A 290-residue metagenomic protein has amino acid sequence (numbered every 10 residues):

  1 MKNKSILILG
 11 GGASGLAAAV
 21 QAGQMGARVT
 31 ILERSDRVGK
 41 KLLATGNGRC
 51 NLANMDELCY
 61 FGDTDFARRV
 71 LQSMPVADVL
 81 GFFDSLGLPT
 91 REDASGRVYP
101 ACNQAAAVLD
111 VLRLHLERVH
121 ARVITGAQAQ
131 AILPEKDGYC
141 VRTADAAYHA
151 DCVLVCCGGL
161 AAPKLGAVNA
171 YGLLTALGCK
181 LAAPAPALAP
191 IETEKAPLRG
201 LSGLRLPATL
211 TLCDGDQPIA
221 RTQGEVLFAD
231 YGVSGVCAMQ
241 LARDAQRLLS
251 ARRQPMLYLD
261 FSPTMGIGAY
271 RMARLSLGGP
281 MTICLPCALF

Functional and structural regions predicted by a protein language model:
K2-K4, T143-C152, R221-Q223: Core beta-strand elements of the Rossmann-like FAD/NAD(P) dinucleotide-binding domain in flavoenzyme oxidoreductases
K4-I31: N-terminal Rossmann-like FAD-binding beta1-loop-alpha1 element of flavoenzymes
L7-L9, L32, A129, Y148-P163 (+2 more regions): Short hydrophobic core segments
G23-N47: Glycine-rich FAD pyrophosphate-binding loop
Q24-M25, L52, Q72, D78-G81 (+4 more regions): Residue-level recognition of phosphate/Mg2+-coordinating polar/acidic sites in nucleotide-handling active sites
A67-P75, A94-L114, A161-L165, E194-A196: Short beta-strand to alpha-helix junction loop
T125-G138: A conserved short coil-to-beta-strand element within the FAD-binding core of flavoproteins
C152-P197: Glycine-rich loop(s) and the adjacent beta-strand/alpha-helix scaffold that form part
